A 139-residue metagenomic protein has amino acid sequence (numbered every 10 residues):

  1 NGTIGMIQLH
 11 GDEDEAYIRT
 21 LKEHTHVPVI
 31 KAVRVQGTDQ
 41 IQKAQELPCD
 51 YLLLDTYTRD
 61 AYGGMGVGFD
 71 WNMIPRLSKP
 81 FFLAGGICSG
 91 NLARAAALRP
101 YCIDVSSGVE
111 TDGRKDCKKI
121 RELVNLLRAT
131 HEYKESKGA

Functional and structural regions predicted by a protein language model:
N1-M6: Active-site beta->alpha loop and helix N-cap motifs at the rims of alpha/beta catalytic domains
L9: Conserved SAM-binding loop
D12-S107, D116-A139: Short loop-to-alpha-helix "cap/lid" segments that border enzyme active sites across diverse enzyme classes
E110: Histidine-bearing beta->alpha loop at or near hydrolase active sites
